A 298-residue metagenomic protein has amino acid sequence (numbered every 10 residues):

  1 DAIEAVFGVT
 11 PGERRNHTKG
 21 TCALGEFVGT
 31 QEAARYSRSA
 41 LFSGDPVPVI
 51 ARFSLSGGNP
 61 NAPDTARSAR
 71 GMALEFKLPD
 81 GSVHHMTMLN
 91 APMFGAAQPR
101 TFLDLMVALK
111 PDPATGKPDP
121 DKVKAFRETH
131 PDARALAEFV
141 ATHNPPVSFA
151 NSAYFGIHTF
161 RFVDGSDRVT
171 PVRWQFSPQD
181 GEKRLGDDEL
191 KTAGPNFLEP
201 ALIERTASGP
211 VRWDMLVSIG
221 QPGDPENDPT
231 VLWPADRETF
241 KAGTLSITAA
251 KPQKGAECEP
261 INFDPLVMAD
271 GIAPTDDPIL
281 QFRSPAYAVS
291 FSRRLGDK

Functional and structural regions predicted by a protein language model:
D1-K298: Active-site-adjacent core segments of small-molecule enzymes
